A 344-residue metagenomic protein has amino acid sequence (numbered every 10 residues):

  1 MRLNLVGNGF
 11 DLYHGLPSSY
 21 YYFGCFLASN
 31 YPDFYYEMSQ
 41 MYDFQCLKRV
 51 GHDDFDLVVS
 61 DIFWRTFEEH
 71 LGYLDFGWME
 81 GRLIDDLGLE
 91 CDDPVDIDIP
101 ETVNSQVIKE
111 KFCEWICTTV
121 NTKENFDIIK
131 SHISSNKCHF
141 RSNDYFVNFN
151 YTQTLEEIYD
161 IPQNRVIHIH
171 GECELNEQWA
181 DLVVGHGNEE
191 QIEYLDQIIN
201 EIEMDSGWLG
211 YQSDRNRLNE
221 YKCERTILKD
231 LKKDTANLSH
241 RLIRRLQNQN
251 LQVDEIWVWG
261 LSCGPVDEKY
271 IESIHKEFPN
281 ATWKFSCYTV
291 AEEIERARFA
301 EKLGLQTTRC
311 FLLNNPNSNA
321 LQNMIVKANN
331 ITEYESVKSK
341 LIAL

Functional and structural regions predicted by a protein language model:
M1-E37: An N-terminal structural lobe/cap that precedes and organizes the functional/catalytic core across diverse proteins
M1-V6, F10-H14, H240-L344: SIR2/sirtuin-family catalytic core signature
L16-G24, F34, N125, T235 (+2 more regions): Phosphate/oxyanion-binding active-site loops and adjacent basic polyanion-contact surfaces
P17-G24, I161-R165, S273-I274, E301: Short secondary-structure boundary/capping segments
S19, Y151, Y270: Conserved alpha-helical elements of sugar-nucleotide-dependent glycosyltransferases
A28-D43, W283-E292: Short, conserved aromatic-histidine micro-motifs
Y35-K222, T226: Extended, H/D-rich, highly charged conserved domains that either
E124-S135, K229-N248: A Trp-anchored, charged/polar loop motif used as the substrate-binding/catalytic surface of acyl/ester-handling
